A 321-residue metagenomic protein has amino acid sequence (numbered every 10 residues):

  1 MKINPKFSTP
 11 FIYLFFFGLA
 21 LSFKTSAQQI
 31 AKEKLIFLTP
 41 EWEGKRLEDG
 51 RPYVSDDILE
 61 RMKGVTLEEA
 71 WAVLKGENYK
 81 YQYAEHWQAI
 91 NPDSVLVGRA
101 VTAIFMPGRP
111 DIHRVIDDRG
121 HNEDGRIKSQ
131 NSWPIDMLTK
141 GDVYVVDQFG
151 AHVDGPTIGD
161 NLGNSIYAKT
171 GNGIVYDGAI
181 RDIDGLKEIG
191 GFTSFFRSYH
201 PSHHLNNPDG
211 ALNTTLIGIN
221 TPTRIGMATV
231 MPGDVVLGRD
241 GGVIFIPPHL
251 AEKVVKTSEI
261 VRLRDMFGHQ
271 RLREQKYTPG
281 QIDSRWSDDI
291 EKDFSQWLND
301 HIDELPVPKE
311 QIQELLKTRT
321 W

Functional and structural regions predicted by a protein language model:
M1-I12: Bacterial N-terminal signal peptides that target proteins for export
F11-S22: Bacterial N-terminal signal peptides
F23-A27: Sec/Tat signal peptide C-region and signal peptidase I cleavage site
Q28-W71: N-terminal pre-domain segments of enzymes
G50, I166, D234-V236: Buried hydrophobic positions in well-ordered alpha/beta secondary-structure cores of metabolic enzymes
R61-E69, V73-P232, I246-E291, D300-K309 (+1 more regions): Feature captures the catalytic cores and cofactor-binding loops of soluble hydro-lyases/lyases that act on carboxylate
G242-I244: Channel- or pocket-lining gating/hinge segments that regulate access to a cavity or pore
